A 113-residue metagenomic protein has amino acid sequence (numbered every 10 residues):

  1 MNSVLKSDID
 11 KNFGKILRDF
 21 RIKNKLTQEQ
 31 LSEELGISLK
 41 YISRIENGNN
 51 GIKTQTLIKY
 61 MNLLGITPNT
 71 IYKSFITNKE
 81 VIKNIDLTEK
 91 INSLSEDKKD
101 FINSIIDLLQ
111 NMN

Functional and structural regions predicted by a protein language model:
M1-K23: A short, Lys/Arg-rich alpha-helix, primarily the initiator
K15-Q30, K59, S93-E96: Short basic helix-loop element that most often maps to the first helix and adjoining turn of HTH DNA-binding modules
K25-S43: Short alpha-helical DNA-recognition segment
Q55-T70: DNA major-groove recognition helix of helix-turn-helix/homeodomain DNA-binding modules
S74: Conserved short acidic donor-positioning loop in nucleotide-sugar-dependent glycosyltransferases
T77-N113: Interfacial/linker helices and their anchor residues that mediate assembly or domain coupling
